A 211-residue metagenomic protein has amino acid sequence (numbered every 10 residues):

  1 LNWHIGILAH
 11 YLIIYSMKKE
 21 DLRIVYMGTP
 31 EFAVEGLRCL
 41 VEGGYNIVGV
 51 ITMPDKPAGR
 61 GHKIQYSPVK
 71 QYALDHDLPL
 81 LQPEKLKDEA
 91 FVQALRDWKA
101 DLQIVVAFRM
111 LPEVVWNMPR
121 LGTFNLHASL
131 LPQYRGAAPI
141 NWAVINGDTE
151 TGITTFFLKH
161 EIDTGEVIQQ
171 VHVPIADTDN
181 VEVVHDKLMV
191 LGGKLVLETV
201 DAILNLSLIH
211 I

Functional and structural regions predicted by a protein language model:
L1-M17, S207-I211: Short, basic, low-complexity termini and linkers enriched in Ser/Thr/Gly/Pro that act as targeting/leader peptides
M17-G61: N-terminal Rossmann-like dinucleotide-binding module
V34, K63-Y66, D88-V92, R109 (+1 more regions): Structural motif corresponding to alpha-helix initiation and N-cap regions
V34, R38-E42, V92-R96, E113 (+1 more regions): Amphipathic, non-transmembrane alpha-helical secondary structure
G43, M53, L102-L208: Donor/substrate-binding cores of folate-linked one-carbon enzymes
V48-G49, P79-W98, Q103, L111-L126: Internal alpha/beta domain cores that form substrate/cofactor-binding pockets in large enzymes and binding proteins
K56-L74: N-terminal beta-loop-helix "entrance" segment that forms/cooperates in small-molecule cofactor or anionic ligand
